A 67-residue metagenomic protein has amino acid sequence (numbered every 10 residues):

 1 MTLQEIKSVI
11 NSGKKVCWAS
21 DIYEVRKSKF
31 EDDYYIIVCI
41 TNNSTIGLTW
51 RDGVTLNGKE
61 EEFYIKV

Functional and structural regions predicted by a protein language model:
M1-N11: Mixed-charge, Lys/Arg-rich low-complexity intrinsically disordered regions
I22-D32: Short beta-strand-centered aromatic/proline hotspots
Y34-I37: Polyampholytic low-complexity alpha-helical segments
I40-T41: Replace "small metal-dependent catalytic modules" with "small catalytic or cofactor-binding modules
S44-V67: Intrinsically disordered, low-complexity, charged/polar segments
